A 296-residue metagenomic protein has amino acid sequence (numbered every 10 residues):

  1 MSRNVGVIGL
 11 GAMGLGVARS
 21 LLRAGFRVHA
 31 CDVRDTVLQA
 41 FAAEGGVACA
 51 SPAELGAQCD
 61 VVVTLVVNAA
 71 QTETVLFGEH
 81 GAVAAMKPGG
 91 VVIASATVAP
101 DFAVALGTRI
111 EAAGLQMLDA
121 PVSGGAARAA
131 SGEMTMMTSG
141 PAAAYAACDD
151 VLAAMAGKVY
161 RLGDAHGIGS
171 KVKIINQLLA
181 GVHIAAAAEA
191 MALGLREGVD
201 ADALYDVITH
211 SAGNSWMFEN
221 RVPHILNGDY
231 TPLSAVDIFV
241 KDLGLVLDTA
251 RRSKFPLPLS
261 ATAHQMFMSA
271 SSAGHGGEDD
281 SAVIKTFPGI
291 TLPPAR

Functional and structural regions predicted by a protein language model:
M1-L65, G90: NAD(P)+-binding Rossmann beta1-loop-alpha1 motif at the extreme N-terminus of oxidoreductases
V5, T97-Q177: Rossmann-fold dinucleotide-binding core
M13, V17, L65, M86 (+3 more regions): Methionine-biased hydrophobic packing positions in alpha-helices, especially within tandem helical repeat solenoids
V28, A48, M117-L118, V159 (+2 more regions): Hydrophobic beta-strand scaffold residues
P52-T64, N68-Q116: Rossmann-fold NAD(P) dinucleotide-binding segment
G132, M136-T138, A146, Y160 (+3 more regions): Active-site-proximal catalytic alpha-helix in oxidoreductases
S170, L179, N214-D279, P294-R296: Interdomain hinge/lid region at the active-site interface of Rossmann-like NAD(P)-dependent oxidoreductases
